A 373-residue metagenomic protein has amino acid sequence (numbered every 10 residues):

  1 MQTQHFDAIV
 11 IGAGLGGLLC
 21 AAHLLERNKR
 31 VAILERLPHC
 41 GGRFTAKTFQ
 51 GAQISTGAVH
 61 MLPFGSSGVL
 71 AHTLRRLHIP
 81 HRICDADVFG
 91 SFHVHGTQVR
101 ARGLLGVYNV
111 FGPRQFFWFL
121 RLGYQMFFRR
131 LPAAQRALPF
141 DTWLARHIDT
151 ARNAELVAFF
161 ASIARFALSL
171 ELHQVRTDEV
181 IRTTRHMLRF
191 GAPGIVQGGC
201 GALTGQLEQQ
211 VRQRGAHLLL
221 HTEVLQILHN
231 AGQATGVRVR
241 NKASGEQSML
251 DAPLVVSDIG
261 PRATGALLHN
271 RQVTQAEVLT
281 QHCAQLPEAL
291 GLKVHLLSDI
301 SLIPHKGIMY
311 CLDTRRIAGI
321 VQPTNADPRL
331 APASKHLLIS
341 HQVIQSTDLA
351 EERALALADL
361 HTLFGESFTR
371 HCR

Functional and structural regions predicted by a protein language model:
F6-I33: N-terminal Rossmann-like FAD-binding beta1-loop-alpha1 element of flavoenzymes
L25-Q50: Glycine-rich FAD pyrophosphate-binding loop
T45-I54, F64-L120: A conserved beta-strand/loop capping segment in the N-terminal third of enzymes that catalyze redox or closely related
V88-I181: Rossmann-like flavin
F159-A167, H186, E366-R373: A glycine-rich dinucleotide-binding beta-alpha-beta segment and adjacent secondary-structure elements that constitute
T183-E246: Helical element adjacent to the flavin cofactor pocket in flavoenzyme catalytic cores
L225-H336, V343-T347: Mid-domain catalytic core of redox enzymes that form a hydrophobic substrate pocket/lid adjacent to a catalytic redox
P323, R329-R373: Conserved flavin/dinucleotide-binding core of flavoenzymes
